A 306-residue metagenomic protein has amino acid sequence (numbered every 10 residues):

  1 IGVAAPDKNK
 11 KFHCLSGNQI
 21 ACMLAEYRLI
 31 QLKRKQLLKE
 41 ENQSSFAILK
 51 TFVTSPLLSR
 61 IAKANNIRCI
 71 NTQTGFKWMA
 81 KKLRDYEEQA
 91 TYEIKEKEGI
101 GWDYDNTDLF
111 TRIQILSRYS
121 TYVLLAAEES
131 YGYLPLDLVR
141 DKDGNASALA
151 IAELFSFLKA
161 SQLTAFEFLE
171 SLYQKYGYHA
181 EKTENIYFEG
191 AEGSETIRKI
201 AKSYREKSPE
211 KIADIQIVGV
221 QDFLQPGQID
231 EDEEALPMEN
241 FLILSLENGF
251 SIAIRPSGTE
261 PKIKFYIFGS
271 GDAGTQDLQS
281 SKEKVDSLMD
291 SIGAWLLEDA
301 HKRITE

Functional and structural regions predicted by a protein language model:
I1-V3, F265: Short beta-strand motif preference
V3-H13, M23, Q31-R255, A273-E306: Phosphate-binding and adjacent anionic-ligand microenvironments
I252-I254, I263-G269: Short, well-ordered beta-strand elements
G258-E260: A generic beta-sheet turn/junction motif
